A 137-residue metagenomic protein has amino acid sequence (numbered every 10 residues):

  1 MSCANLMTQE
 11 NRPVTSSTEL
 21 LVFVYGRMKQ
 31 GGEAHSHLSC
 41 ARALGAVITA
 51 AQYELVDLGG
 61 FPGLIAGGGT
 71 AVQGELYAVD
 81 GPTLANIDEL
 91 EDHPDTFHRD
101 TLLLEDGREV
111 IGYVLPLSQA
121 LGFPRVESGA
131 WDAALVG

Functional and structural regions predicted by a protein language model:
S2-G137: Glycine-aromatic micro-motifs
